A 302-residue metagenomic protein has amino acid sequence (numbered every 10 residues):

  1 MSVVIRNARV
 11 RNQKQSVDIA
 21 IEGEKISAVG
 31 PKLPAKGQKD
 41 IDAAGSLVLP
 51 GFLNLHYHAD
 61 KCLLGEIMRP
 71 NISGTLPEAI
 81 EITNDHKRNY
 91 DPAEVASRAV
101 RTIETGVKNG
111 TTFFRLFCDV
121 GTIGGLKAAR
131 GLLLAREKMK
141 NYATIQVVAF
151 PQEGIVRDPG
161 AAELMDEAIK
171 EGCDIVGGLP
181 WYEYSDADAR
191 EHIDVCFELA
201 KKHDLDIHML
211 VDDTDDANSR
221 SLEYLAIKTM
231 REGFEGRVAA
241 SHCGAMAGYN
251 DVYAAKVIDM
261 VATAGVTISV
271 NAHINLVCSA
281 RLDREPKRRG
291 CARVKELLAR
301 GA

Functional and structural regions predicted by a protein language model:
M1-L49: Histidine-rich, glycine-flanked metal-binding segment
A8, E24, G45, H56 (+5 more regions): Divalent metal-coordination and catalytic microenvironments
S46-M68, D215: Di-metal (Zn2+ and/or Mg2+/Mn2+) metal-binding site signature of metallo-dependent hydrolases with the MBL/beta-CASP
C62-V95, G172-I175, H203, S221-A239 (+2 more regions): Active-site gating loops and adjacent loop-to-helix segments of metal-dependent hydrolytic enzymes
G65-F117, I123-K140, E163-K170: Alpha-helical scaffold segments that flank or form the walls of functional sites
I82-S97, V148-P159, P180-A187: Active-site mouth loops of central-metabolism enzymes
F117-T122, P151-G154, E183, D213-T214: Conserved short loop/turn motifs at secondary-structure junctions
K127-N141, R157-I268, D283-A302: Histidine/acidic residue-rich metal-binding segments in metalloenzymes
